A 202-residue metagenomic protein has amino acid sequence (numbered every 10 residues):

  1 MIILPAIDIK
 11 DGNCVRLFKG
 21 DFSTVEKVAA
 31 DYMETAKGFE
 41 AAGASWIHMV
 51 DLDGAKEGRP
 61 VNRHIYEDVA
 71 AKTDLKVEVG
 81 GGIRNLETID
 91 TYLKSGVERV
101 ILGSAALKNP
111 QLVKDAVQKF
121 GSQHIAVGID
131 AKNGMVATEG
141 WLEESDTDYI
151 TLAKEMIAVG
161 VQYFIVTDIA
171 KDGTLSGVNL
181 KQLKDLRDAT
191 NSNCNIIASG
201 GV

Functional and structural regions predicted by a protein language model:
M1-I3: Extreme N-terminal starter segment of soluble prokaryotic enzymes
P5, K56-G80, K114-D130, L175-V202: Alpha-helix-loop-beta-strand connector modules within alpha/beta enzyme cores
D8, F39, I47, V79 (+4 more regions): Conserved, mostly hydrophobic/aromatic
C14-P60: N-terminal beta-alpha supersecondary unit
C14-V15, K19-S23, E98-D172: Conserved anion-binding
V28-E40, R84-D90, E144-E155: Short, acidic/polar
A42, K72, S95-G96, V159 (+1 more regions): Structural motif
W46-H64, S104, V166-G177: Glycine-rich, proline-tolerant flexible connector loops at the mouths of alpha/beta enzymes
